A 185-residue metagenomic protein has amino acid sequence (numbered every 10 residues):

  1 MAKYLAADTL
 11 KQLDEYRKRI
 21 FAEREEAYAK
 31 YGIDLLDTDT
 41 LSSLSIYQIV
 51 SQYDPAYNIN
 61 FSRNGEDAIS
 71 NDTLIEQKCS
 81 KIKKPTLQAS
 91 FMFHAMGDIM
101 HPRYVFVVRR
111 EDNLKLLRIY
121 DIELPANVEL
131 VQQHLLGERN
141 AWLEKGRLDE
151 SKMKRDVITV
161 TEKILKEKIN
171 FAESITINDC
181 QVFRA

Functional and structural regions predicted by a protein language model:
M1-A185: Nucleic-acid endonuclease domains
